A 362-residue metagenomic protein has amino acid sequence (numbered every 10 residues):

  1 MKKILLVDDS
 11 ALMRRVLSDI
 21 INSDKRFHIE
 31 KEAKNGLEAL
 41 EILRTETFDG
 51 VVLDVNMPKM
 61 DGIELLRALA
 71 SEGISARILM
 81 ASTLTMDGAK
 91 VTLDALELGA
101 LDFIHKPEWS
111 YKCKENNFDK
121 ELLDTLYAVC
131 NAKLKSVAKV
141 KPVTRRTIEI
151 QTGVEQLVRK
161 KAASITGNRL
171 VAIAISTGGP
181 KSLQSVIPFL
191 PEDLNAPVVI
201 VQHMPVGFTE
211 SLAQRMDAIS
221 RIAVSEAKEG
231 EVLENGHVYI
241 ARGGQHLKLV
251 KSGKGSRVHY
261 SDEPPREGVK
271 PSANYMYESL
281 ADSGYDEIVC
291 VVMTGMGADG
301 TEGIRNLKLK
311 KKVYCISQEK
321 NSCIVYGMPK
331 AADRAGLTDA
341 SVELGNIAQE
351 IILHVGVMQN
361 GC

Functional and structural regions predicted by a protein language model:
K2-L5, A11-N22, R26, E32 (+4 more regions): Conserved acid/base catalytic micro-environments in cytosolic active-site loops
